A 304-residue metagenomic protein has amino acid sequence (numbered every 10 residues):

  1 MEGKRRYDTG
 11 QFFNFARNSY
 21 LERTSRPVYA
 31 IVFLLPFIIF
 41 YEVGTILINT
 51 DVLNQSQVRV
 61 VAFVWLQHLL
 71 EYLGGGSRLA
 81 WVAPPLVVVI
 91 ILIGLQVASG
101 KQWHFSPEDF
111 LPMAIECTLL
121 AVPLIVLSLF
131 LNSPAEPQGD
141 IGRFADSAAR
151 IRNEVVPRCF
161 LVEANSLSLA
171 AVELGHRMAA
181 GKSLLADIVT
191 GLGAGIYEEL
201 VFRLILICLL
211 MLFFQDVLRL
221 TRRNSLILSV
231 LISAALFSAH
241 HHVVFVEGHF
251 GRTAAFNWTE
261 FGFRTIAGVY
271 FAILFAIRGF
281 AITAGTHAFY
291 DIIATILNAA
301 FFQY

Functional and structural regions predicted by a protein language model:
M1-V28, S56-R59: N-terminal juxtamembrane cytosolic/stromal segments of multi-pass membrane proteins
N18-L34, H68-L79, K101-P123, R222: Interfacial transmembrane-helix boundary/kink motif in multi-pass membrane proteins
L34-Q55, S128-S133: Alpha-helical transmembrane segments of multi-pass membrane proteins
L53-L73, L174-A179: Perimembrane loop-to-helix junctions flanking transmembrane segments
G74-V87, F256-F263: Alpha-helical transmembrane segments of polytopic membrane proteins
P84-W103, L200-V217: Transmembrane alpha-helical segments in integral membrane proteins
A98-A194, M211-L220: Juxtamembrane helix-loop-helix connectors linking adjacent transmembrane helices in multi-pass membrane enzymes
L184-Y304: Transmembrane helix-loop-helix hairpins at the membrane interface of multi-pass integral membrane proteins
